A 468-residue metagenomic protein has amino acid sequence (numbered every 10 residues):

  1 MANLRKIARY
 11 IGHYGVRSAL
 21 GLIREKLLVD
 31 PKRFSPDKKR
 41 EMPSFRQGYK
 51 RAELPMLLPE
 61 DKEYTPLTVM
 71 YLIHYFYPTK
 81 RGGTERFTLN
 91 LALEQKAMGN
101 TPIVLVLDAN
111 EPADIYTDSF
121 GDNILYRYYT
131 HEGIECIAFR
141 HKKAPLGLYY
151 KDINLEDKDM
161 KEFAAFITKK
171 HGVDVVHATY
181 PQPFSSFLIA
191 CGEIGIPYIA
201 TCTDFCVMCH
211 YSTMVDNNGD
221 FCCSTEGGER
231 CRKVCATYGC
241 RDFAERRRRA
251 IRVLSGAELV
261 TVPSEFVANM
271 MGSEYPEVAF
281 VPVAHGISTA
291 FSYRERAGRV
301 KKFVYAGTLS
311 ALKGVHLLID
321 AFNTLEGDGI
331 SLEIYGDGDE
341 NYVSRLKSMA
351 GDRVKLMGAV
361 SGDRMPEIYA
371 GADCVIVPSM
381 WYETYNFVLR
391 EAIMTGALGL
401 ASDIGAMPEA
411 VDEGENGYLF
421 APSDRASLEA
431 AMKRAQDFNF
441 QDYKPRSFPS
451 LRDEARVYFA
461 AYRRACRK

Functional and structural regions predicted by a protein language model:
R86, K301, T308-T324: A conserved mid-protein helix/loop that constitutes part of the nucleotide-sugar donor-binding site
C222-L259: Membrane-proximal helix-turn-helix segments that form the acceptor-binding/catalytic region of lipid-linked
A306, S331-S344, G358: Glycosyltransferase donor-sugar binding loop
V343-R364: Nucleotide-activated donor-binding/catalytic signature segment of Leloir-type glycosyltransferases, i.e., the conserved
A359, I368-A372: Short alpha-helical donor nucleotide-sugar binding micro-motif in glycosyltransferases
V377, I393, L398-A401: Short hydrophobic beta-strand element within catalytic cores of glycosyltransferases and related nucleotide-activated
E413-G414, Y418-R425, K433-F438: Conserved acidic donor-binding segment of nucleotide-sugar-dependent glycosyltransferases
N439-R467: A charged, aromatic-enriched C-terminal amphipathic alpha-helix characteristic of glycosyltransferases across folds
